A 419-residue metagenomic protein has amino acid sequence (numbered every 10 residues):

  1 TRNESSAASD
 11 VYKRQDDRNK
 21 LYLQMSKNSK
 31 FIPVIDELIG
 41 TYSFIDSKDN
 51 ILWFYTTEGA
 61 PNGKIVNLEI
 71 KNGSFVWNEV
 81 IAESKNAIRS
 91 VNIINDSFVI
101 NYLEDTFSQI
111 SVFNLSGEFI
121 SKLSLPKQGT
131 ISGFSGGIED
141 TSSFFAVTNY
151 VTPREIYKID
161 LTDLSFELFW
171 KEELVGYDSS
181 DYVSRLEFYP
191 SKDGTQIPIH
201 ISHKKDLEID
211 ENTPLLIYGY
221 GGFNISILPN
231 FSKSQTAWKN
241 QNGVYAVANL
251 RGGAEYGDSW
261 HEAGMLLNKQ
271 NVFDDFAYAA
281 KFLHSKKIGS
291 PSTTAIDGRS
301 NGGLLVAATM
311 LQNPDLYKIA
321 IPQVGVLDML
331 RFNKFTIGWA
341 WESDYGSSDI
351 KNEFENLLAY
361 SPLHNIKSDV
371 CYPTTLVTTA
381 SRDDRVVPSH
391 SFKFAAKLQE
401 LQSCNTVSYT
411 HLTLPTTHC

Functional and structural regions predicted by a protein language model:
T1-A8, Y12, H411-C419: Single conserved hydrophobic/aromatic residue that forms the stacking wall/gate of nucleotide- or nucleobase-binding
R2, M25-Y42, E69-N92, S116-G133 (+1 more regions): Multi-bladed beta-propeller domains
R2, S6-D10, P33, E37-Y55 (+6 more regions): Conserved beta-propeller blade repeats
K13-R14, T57, L103, T148: Short loop/turn segments immediately following the C-termini of beta-strands
D16-Y22, A60-V66, T106-S111, T152-Y157: Structural motif
W53, N62, S142-S165: Structured, non-catalytic alpha/beta "coupling" segments that mediate domain-domain communication and provide generic
W170-S292, R299, K334, G338: Cap/lid segment of the alpha/beta-hydrolase catalytic domain
V247-L412: Active-site-proximal cap/loop segments of hydrolase catalytic domains
